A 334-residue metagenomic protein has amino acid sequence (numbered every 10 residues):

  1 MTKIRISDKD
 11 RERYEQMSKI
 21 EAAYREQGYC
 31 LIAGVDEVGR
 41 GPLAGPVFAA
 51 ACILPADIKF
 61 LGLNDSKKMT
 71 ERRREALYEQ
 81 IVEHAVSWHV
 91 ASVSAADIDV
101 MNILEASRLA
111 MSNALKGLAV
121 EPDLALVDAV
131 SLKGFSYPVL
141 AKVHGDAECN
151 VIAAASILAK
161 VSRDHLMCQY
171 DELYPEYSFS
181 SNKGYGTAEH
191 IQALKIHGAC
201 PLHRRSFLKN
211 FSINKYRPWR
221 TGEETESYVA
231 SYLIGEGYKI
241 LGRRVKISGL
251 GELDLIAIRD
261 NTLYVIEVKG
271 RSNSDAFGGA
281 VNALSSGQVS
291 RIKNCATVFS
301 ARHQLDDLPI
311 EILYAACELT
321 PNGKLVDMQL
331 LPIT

Functional and structural regions predicted by a protein language model:
M1-R220, E224, Y228, Y232-E236: RNase H-like, Mg2+-dependent phosphodiesterase core, and more generally RNA phosphate-backbone-engaging helix-loop
L31, G251, Y264, E311-L313 (+1 more regions): Protein kinase-like catalytic core scaffold
E37-R40, R243-I247, A315-E318: Short, solvent-exposed loop/turn elements at beta->coil junctions and helix N-caps that rim active or binding pockets
P122-A125, K239-G242, D306-L313: A short coil-to-beta-strand element that immediately follows conserved catalytic motifs
S231-G249: A short acidic/basic microdomain associated with nuclease active sites
L233, L253-F277, I292: Conserved catalytic cores of phosphodiester-cleaving nucleases, focusing on short active-site segments
G270-P321: Catalytic cores of nucleic-acid endonucleases
C317-T334: Short, low-complexity, polybasic intrinsically disordered segments
